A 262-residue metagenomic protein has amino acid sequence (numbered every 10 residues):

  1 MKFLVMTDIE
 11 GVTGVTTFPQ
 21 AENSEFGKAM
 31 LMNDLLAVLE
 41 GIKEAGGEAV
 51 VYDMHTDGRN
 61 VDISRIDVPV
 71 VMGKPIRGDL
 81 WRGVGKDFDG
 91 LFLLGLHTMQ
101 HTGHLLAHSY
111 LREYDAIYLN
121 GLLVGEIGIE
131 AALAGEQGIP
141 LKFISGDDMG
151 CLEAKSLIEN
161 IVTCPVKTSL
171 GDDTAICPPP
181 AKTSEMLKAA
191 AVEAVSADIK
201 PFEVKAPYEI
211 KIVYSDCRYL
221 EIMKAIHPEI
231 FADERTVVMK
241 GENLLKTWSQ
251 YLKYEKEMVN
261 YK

Functional and structural regions predicted by a protein language model:
M1-L4: Extreme N-terminal starter segment of soluble prokaryotic enzymes
M6-G11, H55, L94-Q100, D148-M149: Short glycine-enriched loops at secondary-structure junctions
P19-E40: Short catalytic helix/loop segments, enriched in acidic residues and glycine and frequently bearing histidine
L35-F88: Glycine-rich nucleotide/cofactor/substrate-binding loop typically near the N-terminus or early in the first domain
S64-P75, E159-T163, A225-M239, N243: Active-site regions of enzymes building and remodeling cell-envelope glycoconjugates
I76, R112-Q137, S145-M149: Active-site glycine-rich loop that binds ribose-phosphate moieties when present
G135-V195: Active-site rim beta-loop-alpha module in soluble metabolic enzymes
T183, K188-K262: C-terminal accessory domains and tails appended to enzymatic cores
